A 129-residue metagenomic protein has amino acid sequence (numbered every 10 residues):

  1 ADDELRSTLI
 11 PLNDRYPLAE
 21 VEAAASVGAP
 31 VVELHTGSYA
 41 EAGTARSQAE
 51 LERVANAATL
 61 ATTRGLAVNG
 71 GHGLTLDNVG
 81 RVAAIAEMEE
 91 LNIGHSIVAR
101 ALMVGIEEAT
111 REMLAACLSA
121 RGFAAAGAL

Functional and structural regions predicted by a protein language model:
A1, V21, V54-T59, V79 (+1 more regions): Generic structural signal for well-ordered alpha-helices, preferentially at hydrophobic/aromatic core positions
A1-L9: N-terminal low-complexity segments that are often proline-rich with Ser/Thr-Pro
P11-R64: Histidine/lysine/aspartate-rich catalytic loop segments that bind and position anionic ligands
N13-P17, G37-Y39, L66-A67, G71-D77 (+1 more regions): Active-site beta-loop-alpha junctions enriched in small/polar residues
P17-V27, G70, L74-M88: Catalytic cores of alpha/beta
V32-G43, A86-I106: Glycine-rich phosphate-binding active-site loops on the catalytic face of alpha/beta enzymes
T59, T63-A67, A84-E87, A115-G122: Generic secondary-structure signature for well-ordered alpha-helical cores
R100-A125: C-terminal helical cap(s) of enzyme catalytic domains, especially alpha/beta-barrels
